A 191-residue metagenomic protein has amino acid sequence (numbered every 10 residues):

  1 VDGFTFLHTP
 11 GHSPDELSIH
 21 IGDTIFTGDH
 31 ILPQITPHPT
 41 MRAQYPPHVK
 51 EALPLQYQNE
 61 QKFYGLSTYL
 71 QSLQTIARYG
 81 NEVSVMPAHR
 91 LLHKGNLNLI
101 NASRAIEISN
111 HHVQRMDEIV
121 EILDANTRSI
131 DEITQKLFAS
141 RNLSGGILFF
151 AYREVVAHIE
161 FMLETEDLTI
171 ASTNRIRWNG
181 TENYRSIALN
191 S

Functional and structural regions predicted by a protein language model:
V1-F4, H20-F26, D124-R128, A171-N174: Generic structural signal for short, solvent-exposed loop/turn connectors between secondary structure elements
G3-N110, Q114-M116: Metallo-beta-lactamase
D117-S191: C-terminal regulatory/interaction regions
